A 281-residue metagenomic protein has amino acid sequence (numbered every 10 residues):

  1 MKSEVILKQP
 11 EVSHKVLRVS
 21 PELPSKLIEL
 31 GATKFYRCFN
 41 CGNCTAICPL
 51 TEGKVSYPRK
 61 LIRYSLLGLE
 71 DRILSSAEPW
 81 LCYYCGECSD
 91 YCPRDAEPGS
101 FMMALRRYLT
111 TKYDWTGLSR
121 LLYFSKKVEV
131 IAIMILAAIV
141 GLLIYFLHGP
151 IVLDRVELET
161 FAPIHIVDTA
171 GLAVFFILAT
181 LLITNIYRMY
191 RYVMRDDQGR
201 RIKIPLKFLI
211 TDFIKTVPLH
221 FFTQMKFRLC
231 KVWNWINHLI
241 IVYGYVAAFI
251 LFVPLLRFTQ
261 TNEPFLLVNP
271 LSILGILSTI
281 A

Functional and structural regions predicted by a protein language model:
E4, Y113-A281: Membrane-embedded alpha-helical bundles of multi-pass integral membrane proteins
V5-E22, T51-W80, D95-R120: Non-heme iron-sulfur electron-transfer modules
E22-G31: Electrostatic cytochrome c docking/interface patches
T33-E52, S76-A96: Cysteine-centered iron-sulfur cluster-binding motifs in ferredoxin-type domains/subunits of redox enzymes
A46, D90, M103, R107 (+3 more regions): A broad, structural surface signal
V55-K60, Y64-R72, E78-Y84, D90-P93 (+3 more regions): Membrane-anchoring/interfacial helices and their immediately flanking loops in integral membrane proteins
I62, P79, G86-S89, R106 (+2 more regions): Short, well-ordered alpha-helical packing segments
